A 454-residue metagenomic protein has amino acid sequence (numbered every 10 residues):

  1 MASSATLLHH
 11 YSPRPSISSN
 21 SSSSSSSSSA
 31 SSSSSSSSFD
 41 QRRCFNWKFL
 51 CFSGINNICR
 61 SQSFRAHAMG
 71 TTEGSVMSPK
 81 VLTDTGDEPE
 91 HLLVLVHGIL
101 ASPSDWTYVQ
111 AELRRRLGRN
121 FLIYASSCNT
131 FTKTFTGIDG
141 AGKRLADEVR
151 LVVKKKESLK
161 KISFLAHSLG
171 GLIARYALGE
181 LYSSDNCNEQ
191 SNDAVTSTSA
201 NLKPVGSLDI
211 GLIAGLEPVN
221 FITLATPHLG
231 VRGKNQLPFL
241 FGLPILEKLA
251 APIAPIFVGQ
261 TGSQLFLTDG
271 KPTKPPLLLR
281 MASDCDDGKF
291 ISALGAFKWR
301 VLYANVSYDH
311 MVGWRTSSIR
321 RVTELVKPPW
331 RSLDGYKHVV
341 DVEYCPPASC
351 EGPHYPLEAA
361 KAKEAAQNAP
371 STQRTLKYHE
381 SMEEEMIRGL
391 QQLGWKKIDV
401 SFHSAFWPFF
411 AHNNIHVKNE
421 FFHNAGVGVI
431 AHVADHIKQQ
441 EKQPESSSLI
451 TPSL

Functional and structural regions predicted by a protein language model:
M1-K155, K160-K161, L294, E380 (+1 more regions): Flexible, membrane-associating and regulatory peripheral segments of lipid-active enzymes
V76-K80, L277-A293: Active-site nucleophile elbow and catalytic-triad environment of alpha/beta-hydrolase enzymes
H91-L92, V219, V301: Residue-level detector of short, conserved catalytic/binding motifs and their immediate flanks
H97, S126-F131, D139-L277, A282 (+3 more regions): Serine-dependent carboxylesterase/thioesterase catalytic core of lipase-like alpha/beta-hydrolase/SGNH enzymes
Y108, G179, Q236, P275 (+3 more regions): Single-residue recognition of alpha-helix boundary sites
Q110-F121, R144, E189-Q190, A194 (+2 more regions): Aromatic/acidic cage segments in peptide-binding pockets
F135, G262-Q264, L294, K337: Generic secondary-structure boundary/loop-capping signal
C285-L454: C-terminal catalytic-base region of ester-bond hydrolases, centering on the histidine of the charge-relay
